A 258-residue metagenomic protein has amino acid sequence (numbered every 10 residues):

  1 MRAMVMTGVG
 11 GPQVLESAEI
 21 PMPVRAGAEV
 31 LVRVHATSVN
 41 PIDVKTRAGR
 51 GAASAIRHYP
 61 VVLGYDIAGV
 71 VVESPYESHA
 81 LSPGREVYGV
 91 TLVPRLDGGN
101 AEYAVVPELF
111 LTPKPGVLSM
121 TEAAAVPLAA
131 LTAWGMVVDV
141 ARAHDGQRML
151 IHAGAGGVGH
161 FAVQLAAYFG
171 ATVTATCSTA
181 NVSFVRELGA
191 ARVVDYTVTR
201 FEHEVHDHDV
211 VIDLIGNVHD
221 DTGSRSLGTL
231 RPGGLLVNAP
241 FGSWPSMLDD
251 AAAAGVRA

Functional and structural regions predicted by a protein language model:
R2, E16, R33, A68-V70 (+1 more regions): Residues located in well-ordered beta-strands
P21-S38, G51-V93: Glycine-rich beta-strand-centered segment in the early N-terminal region that forms part of a ligand/cofactor-binding
I56, G89-A153: NAD(P)H dinucleotide-binding glycine-rich loop of Rossmann-like/cofactor-binding domains, especially the beta1-alpha1
Y88, V211-I212: N-terminal Rossmann-like NAD(P) cofactor-binding module of classical short-chain dehydrogenase/reductase
V126-D195: Mid-domain Rossmann-like dinucleotide-binding core that forms the NAD(H)/NADP(H) cofactor-binding site
H203-V210: A short acidic, Gly/Pro-enriched loop at the edge of an enzyme's catalytic core that lines a small-molecule cofactor
V218-A258: Glycine-rich phosphate-binding loop and adjacent beta-alpha segment of Rossmann(oid) nucleotide-cofactor-binding
